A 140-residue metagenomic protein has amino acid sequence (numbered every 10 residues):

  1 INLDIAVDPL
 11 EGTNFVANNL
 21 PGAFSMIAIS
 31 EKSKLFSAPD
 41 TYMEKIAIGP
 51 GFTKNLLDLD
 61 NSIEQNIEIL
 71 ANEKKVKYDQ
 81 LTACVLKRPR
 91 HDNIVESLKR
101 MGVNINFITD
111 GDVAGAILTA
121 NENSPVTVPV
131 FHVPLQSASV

Functional and structural regions predicted by a protein language model:
I1-S30: Flexible, acidic active-site loops/lids enriched in D/E/S/T/G that coordinate Mg2+ and/or position polar
N14-A17, F24, L35-F36, R90-I94 (+1 more regions): Short, well-ordered, mixed-charge alpha-helical segments that flank or form enzyme active sites
L20, T41, V76-Y78: A generic structural signal for short, non-catalytic loop/turn and secondary-structure boundary residues
P21-A23, S30-E31, M43, L59 (+3 more regions): Generic preference for flexible, low-structure residues
A28-S30, A47-G51, I105-I108, P129-V130: Short, surface-exposed linear patches
S30-L70, K74: Glycine-rich phosphate-binding loop plus the immediately following alpha-helix
I63-V140: An extended, acidic
